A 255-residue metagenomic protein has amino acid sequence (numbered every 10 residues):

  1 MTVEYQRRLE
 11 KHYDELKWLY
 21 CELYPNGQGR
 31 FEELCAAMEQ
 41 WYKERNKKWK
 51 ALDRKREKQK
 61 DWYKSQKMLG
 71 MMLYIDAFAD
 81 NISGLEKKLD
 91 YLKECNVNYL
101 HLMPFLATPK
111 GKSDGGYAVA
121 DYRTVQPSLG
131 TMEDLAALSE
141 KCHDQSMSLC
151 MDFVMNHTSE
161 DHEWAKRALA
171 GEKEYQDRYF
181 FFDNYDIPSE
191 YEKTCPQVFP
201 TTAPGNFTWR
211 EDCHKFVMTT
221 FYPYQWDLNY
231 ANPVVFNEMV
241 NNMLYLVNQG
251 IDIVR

Functional and structural regions predicted by a protein language model:
M1-N232, F236-V240, L244, N248: Acidic/aromatic-lined carbohydrate-recognition and catalytic surfaces of CAZymes acting on diverse glycans
D252: Receiver (REC) domain switch/active-site residues of two-component response regulators
